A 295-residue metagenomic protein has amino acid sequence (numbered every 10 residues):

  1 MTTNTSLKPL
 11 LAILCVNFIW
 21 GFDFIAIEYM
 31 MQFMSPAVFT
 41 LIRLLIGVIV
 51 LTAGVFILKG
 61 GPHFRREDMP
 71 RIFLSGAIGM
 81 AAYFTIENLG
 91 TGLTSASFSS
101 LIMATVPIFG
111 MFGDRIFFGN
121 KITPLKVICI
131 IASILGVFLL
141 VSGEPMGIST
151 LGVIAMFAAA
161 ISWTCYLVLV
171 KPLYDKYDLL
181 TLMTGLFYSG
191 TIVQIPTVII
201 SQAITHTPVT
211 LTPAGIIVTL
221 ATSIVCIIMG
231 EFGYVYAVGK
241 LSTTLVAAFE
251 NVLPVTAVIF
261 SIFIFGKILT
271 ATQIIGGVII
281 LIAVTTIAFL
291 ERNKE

Functional and structural regions predicted by a protein language model:
M1-V38, P145-P172, I192-Q194, E295: Glycine-/small-residue-enriched transmembrane alpha-helix faces in small-molecule transporters and effluxers
I19, D23-F24, T52-S99, M103 (+2 more regions): Specific transmembrane alpha-helical segments of multi-pass solute transporters/efflux pumps, especially DMT/EamA
G21, I25, T52, G76-A81 (+8 more regions): Hydrophobic/small/kink-forming positions within alpha-helical transmembrane segments of polytopic membrane proteins
I25-P36, T91-G92, F138-L151, I199-A214 (+3 more regions): Membrane-interface helix termini and inter-helical loops of multi-pass transporters
T40-I42, F84, F98-T105, L169-I192 (+1 more regions): Helix-helix packing/entry segments at the starts of transmembrane helices
V50-K59, V106-I131, V255-I275: C-terminal transmembrane-helix exit sites in multi-pass transporters
L51, F73, I122-S142, A160 (+4 more regions): Hydrophobic transmembrane alpha-helices of multi-pass small-molecule transport proteins
L51, G110-M111, I148-T205: Transmembrane alpha-helical segments that form core, pore/gating elements of small-molecule transporters/exporters
